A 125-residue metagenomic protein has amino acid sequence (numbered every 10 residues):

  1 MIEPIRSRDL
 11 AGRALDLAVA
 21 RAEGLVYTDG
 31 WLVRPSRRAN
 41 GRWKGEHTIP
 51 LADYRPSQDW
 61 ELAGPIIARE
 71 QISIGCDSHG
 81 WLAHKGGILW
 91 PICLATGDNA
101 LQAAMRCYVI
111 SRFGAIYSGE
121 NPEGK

Functional and structural regions predicted by a protein language model:
M1-K125: Glycine-rich anion-binding surface patch
